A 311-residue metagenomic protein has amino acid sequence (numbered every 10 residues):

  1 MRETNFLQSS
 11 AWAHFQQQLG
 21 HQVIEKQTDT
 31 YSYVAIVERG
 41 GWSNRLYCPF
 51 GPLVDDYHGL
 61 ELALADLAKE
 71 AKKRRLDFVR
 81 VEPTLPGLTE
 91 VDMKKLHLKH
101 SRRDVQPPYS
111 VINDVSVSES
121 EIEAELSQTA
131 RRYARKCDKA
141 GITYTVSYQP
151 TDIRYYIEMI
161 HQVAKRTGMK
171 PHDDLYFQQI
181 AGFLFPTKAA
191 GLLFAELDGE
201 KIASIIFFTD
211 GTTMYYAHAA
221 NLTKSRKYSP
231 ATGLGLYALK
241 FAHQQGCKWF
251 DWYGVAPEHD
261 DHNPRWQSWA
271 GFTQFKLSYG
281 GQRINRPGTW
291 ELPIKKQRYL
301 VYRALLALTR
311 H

Functional and structural regions predicted by a protein language model:
M1-W42, P83-L88, M93-K227: A conserved beta-strand-loop-helix scaffold within acyl/acetyltransferase catalytic domains
R2-N5, S9, Q22-I24, R39-G40 (+2 more regions): Active-site/acyl-donor-binding loops of N-acyltransferases
Y47: Catalytic phosphate/metal-binding cores of nucleic-acid and nucleotide-processing enzymes, i.e., regions that mediate
F50-D55, R226, P230: The substrate-binding groove and active-site-proximal loops of carbohydrate-active enzymes, especially glycoside
V54-K95, D104-Q106: A gly/proline- and charged-residue-enriched helix-loop-helix capping module
G59-A63, H172-Y176, P230: Soluble or luminal CAZymes and related metallo-dependent hydrolases
L62-E70, G182, P186-K295: Aromatic (often tryptophan-rich) hydrophobic motifs at membrane interfaces
